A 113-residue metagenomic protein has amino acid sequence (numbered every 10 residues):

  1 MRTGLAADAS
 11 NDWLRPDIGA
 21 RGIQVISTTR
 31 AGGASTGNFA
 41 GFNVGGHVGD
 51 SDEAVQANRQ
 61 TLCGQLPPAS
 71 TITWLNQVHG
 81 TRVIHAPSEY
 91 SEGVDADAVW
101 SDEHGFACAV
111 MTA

Functional and structural regions predicted by a protein language model:
M1-A113: Active-site microenvironment for binding and transforming phosphate-containing groups
